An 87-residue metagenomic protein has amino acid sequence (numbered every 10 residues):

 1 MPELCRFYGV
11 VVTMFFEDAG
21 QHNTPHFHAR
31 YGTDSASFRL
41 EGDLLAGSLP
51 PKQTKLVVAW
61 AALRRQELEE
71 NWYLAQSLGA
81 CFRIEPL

Functional and structural regions predicted by a protein language model:
M1-N23: Short, charged/polar N-terminal "headpieces" of proteins
E3, L40, L45, S77-R83: Glycine-rich, flexible loop/turn motifs
V10-F16, S37, N71-L74: Broad hydrophobic/π-residue packing in well-ordered secondary structure
F15-T54: A short, structured beta-strand/loop element
L56-L87: C-terminal structural segments of small proteins and small subunits
